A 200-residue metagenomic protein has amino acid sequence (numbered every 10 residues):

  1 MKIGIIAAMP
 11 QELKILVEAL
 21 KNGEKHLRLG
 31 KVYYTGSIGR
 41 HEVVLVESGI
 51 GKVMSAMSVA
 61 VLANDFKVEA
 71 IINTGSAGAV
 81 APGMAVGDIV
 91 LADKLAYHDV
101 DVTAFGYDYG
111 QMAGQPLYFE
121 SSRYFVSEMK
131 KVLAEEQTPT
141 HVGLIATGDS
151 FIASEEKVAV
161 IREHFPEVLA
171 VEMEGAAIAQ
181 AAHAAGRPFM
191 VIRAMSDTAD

Functional and structural regions predicted by a protein language model:
M1-F66: N-terminal short beta-loop-beta anion/metal-coordinating cradle
I15-L16, A56, A81-G83, V100-D101 (+1 more regions): Short glycine-/acidic-enriched loop or helix-start segments at secondary-structure transitions that form or flank
V44-S48, L144-A146, I192: Active-site-proximal beta-strand elements of phosphoester/diester hydrolases
V61-D65, G83-M84, A179-P188: Alpha-helix C-terminal capping segments
E69-A70: Structural motif
V80-F165: Mid-sequence, gly/pro-rich, charge-dense loop/helix-turn segments that line enzyme active sites
I152-D200: A C-terminal functional module that forms or caps the active site or interfaces directly with catalytic machinery
